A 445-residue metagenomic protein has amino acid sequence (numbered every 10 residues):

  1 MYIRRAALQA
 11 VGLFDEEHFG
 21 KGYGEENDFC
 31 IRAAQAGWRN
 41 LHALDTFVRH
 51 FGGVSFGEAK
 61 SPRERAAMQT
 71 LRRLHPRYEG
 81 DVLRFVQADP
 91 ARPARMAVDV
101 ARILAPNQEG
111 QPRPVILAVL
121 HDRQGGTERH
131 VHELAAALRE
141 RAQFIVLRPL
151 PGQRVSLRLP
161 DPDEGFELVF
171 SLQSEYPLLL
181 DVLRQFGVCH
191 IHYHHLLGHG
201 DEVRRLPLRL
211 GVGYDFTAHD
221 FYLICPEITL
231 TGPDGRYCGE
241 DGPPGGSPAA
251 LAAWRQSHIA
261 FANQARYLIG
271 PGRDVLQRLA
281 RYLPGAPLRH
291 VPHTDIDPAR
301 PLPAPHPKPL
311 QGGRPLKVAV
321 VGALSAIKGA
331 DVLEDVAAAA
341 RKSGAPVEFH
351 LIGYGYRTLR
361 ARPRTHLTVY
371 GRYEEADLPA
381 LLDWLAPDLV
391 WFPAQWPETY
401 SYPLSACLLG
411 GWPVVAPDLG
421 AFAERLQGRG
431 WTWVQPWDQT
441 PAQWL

Functional and structural regions predicted by a protein language model:
M1-G12, E17-F47: A short, conserved alpha-helix in the catalytic core of glycosyltransferases
M1-Y2, N40, V54-V115, A136 (+3 more regions): C-terminal, non-catalytic tails of nucleotide-sugar-dependent glycosyltransferases
K21, W391-Y402, A423-E424: Nucleotide-sugar-dependent
V182-G200, V212-T217, V390-F392: Short N-terminal targeting/anchoring amphipathic segment
Y237-L268, R281-Y282: Membrane-proximal helix-turn-helix segments that form the acceptor-binding/catalytic region of lipid-linked
I269, Q311-K328, E334-A337: Conserved donor-binding/catalytic core segment of Leloir-type glycosyltransferases
Y356-L385: Nucleotide-activated donor-binding/catalytic signature segment of Leloir-type glycosyltransferases, i.e., the conserved
L389, P413-A416: Short hydrophobic beta-strand element within catalytic cores of glycosyltransferases and related nucleotide-activated
